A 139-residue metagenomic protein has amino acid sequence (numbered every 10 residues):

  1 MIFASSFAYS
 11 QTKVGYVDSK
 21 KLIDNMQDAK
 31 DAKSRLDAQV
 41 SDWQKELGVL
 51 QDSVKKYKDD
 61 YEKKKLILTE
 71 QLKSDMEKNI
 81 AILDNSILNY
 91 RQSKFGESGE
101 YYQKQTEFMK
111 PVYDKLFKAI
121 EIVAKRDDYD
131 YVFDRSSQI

Functional and structural regions predicted by a protein language model:
M1-V14: Bacterial Sec-dependent N-terminal signal peptides
Q11-I139: Amphipathic, charged alpha-helical segments and their helix-to-coil junctions in extracytoplasmic/peripheral assemblies
